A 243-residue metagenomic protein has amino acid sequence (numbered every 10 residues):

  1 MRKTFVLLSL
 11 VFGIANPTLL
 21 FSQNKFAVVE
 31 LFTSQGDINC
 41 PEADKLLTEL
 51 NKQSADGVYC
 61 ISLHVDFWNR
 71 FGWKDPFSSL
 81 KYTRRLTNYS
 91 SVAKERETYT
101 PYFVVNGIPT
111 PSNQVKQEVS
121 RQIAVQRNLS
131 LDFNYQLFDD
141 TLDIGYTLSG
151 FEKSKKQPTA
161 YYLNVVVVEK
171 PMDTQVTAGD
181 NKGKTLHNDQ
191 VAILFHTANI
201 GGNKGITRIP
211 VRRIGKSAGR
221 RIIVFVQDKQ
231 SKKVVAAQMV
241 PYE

Functional and structural regions predicted by a protein language model:
M1-N24: Bacterial Sec-dependent N-terminal signal peptides
F5-V6, T33, I144: Intrinsically disordered, low-complexity segments enriched in glycine/proline and serine/threonine
L8, V65, G107: Residues that line or immediately flank small-molecule/substrate-binding pockets and catalytic motifs
A15, R70-W73, D143-G145: Short, solvent-exposed polar/charged micro-motifs at secondary-structure junctions
A15-N16, L47-N51, S90, E118-Q122: Intrinsically disordered, low-complexity boundary segments flanking structured domains
F21-E97: Active-site-proximal cofactor/substrate-binding loop regions of enzyme domains
P76-E243: Short, conserved sequence motifs used for protein processing/export or organelle targeting and for catalysis
